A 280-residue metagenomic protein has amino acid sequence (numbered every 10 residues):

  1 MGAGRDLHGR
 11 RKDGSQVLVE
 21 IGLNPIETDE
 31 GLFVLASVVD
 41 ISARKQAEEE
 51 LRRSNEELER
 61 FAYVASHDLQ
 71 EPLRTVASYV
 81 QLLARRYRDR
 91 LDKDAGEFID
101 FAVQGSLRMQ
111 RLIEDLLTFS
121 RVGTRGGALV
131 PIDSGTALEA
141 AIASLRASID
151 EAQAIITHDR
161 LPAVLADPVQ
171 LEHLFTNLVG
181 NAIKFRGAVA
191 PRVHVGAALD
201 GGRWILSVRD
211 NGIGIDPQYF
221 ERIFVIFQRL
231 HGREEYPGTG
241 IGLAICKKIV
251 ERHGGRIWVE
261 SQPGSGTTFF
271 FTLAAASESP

Functional and structural regions predicted by a protein language model:
I21-V34: Short loop/turn elements at sensory-signaling interfaces that couple input to output
S37-R53, E251, S277-P280: PAS-associated C-terminal cap
Q104-M109: Short alpha-helical segment of the dimerization/phosphotransfer core of two-component systems
A128-A143, H194: A conserved beta-strand-to-alpha-helix junction within the catalytic ATP-binding
A190-G202: Short beta-strand/loop element within the Bergerat-fold HATPase_c
I215-F227: Short conserved segment of the HATPase_c
I245-G254: Conserved glycine-/histidine-rich ATP-lid loop and adjacent helix of the Bergerat-fold HATPase_c
G254-E260: Glycine-rich ATP-binding loops of the HATPase_c
